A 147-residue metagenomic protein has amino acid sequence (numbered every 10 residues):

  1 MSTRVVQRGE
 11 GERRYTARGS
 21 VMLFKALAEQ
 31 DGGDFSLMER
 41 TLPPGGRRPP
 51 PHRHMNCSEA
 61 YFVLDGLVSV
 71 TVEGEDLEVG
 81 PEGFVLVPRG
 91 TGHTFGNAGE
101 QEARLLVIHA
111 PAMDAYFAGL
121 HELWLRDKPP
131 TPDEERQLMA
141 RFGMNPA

Functional and structural regions predicted by a protein language model:
M1-S36, L123, D127-A147: A short, N-terminal "cap"/entry segment at the start of jelly-roll beta-barrel domains of the cupin/DSBH fold
Q7, R13-Y15, G74-G92: Short acidic-glycine-tyrosine-enriched beta hairpin
R8, L23-K25, M38-H54: Conserved short histidine dyad/triad with adjacent acidic residue
V21, A60, L67-S69, D76 (+2 more regions): Structural motif
E39-P43, R53-T71, I108: Short, conserved beta-strand element in jelly-roll/cupin
P51, V72-E73, F95: Soluble, non-transmembrane catalytic domains of enzymes that act on hydrophobic metabolites at membranes
H54-M55, V68, F84, T94 (+2 more regions): Hydrophobic small-molecule pocket/channel-lining residues, especially in calycin-type beta-barrels
R89-D114: Ligand-binding loop in jelly-roll beta-barrel domains
